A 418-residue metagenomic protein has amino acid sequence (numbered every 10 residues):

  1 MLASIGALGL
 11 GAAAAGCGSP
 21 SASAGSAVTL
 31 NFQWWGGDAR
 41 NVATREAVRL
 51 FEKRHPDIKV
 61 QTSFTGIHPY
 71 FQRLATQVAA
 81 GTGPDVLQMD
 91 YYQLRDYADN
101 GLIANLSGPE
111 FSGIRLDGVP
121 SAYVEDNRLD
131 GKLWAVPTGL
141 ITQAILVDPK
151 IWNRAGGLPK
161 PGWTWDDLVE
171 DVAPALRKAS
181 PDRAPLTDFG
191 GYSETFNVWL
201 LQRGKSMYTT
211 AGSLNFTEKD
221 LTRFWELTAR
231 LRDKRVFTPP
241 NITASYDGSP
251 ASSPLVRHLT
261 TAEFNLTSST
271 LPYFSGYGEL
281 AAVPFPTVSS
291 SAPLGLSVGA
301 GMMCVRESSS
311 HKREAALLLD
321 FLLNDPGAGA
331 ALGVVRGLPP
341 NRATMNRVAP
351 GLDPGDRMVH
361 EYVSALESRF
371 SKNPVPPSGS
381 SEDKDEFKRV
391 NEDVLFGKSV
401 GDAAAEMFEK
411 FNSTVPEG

Functional and structural regions predicted by a protein language model:
M1-D96, F111-S112, S289-S291, H311-E314 (+4 more regions): Conserved N-terminal structural module of periplasmic/extracytoplasmic solute-binding proteins
F64-R73, Y92, W163-D167, N241-S253: Short helix-initiation/N-cap motifs at beta->coil->alpha
F71-T82, N100, I151-W152, V169-R177 (+4 more regions): Short helices/loops that flank or line small-molecule/ion binding pockets
Y91-T142, A282-V283: Hinge/lid segment of periplasmic solute-binding proteins
G108-V119, P161, A179, A184-T187 (+4 more regions): Short, solvent-exposed loop/beta-turn-alpha elements that line the ligand-binding surface or hinge of extracytoplasmic
N153-A155, D233-V236, F274-G337: Extracytoplasmic/periplasmic substrate-recognition and gating elements
V172-A173, S213-I242: Glycine-centered hinge/linker elements that transmit conformational signals in sensory and ligand-binding systems
M358-F411: C-terminal capping/gating helix-and-loop segments adjacent to ligand/active sites or protein-protein/ligand interfaces
